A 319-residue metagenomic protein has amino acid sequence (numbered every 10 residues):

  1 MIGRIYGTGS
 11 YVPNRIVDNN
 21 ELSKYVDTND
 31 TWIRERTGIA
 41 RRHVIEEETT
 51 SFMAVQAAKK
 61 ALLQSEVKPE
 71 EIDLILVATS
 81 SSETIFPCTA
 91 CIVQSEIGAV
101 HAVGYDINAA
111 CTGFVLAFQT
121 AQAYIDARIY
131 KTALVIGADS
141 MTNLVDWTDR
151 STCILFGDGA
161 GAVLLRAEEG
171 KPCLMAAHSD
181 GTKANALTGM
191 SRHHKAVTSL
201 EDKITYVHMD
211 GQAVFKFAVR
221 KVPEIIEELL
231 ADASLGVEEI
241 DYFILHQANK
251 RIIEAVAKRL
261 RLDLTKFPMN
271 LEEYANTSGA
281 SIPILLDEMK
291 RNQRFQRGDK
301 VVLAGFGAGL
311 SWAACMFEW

Functional and structural regions predicted by a protein language model:
M1-E47, D149-K216, R220, E224 (+1 more regions): Condensing-enzyme catalytic core mediating Claisen C-C bond formation in acyl metabolism
I5-G7, E47-N108, L229-L230, L235-I253 (+1 more regions): Conserved beta-ketoacyl condensing-enzyme motif
I5-G7, I33, A61, I75 (+7 more regions): Buried hydrophobic positions in well-ordered alpha/beta secondary-structure cores of metabolic enzymes
Y11, A78-E83, A109-T112, G137-T142 (+4 more regions): Acidic, glycine-rich active-site loops and adjacent beta-strand->loop/helix elements that engage anionic groups
R34-R36, A40-F52, T79-A133, K258-L285: Conserved catalytic cysteine-centered active-site region of acyl-thioester-dependent Claisen-condensing enzymes
D126-A160: Flexible, glycine-rich active-site loops centered on histidine and acidic residues that chelate a metal or position
D202-L271: A contiguous, well-structured pocket-lining segment that forms one wall/lid of small-molecule binding clefts in soluble
D287-A304, M316-W319: Catalytic phosphate/nucleotide-handling subdomain of diverse soluble enzymes
